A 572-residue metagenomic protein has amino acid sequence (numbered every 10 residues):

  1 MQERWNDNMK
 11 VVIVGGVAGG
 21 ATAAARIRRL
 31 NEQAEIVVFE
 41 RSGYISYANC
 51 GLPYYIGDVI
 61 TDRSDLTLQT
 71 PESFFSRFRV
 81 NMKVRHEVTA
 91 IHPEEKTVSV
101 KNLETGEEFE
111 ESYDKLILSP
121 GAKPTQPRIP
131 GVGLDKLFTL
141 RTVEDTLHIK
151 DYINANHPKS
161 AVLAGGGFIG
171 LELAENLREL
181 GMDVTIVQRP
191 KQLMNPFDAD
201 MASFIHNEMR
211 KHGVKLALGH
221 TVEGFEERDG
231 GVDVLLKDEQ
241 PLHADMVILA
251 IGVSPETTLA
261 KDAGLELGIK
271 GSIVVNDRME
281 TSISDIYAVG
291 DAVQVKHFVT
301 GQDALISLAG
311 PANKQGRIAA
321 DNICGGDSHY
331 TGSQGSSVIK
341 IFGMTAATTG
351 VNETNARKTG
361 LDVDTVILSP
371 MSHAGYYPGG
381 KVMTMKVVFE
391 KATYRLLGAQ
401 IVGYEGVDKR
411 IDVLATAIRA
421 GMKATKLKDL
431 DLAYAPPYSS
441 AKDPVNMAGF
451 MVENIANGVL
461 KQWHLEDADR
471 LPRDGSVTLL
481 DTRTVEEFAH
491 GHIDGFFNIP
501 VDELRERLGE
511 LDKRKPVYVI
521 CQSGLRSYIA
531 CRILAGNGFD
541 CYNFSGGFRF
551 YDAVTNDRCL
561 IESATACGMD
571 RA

Functional and structural regions predicted by a protein language model:
R4-M9, G16, A292-Y404, P436-S440 (+2 more regions): Mid-to-C-terminal Rossmann-like scaffold of FAD/NAD(P)H-dependent oxidoreductases
W5-R85, A174-F197, S336, K409-I418 (+2 more regions): Beta1-alpha1 glycine-rich phosphate/pyrophosphate-binding loop at the start of Rossmann-like nucleotide-binding domains
R26-K115, D198-K215, H220, E353-K358 (+2 more regions): N-terminal Rossmann-like dinucleotide/flavin-binding domain of flavoprotein oxidoreductases that bind FAD/FMN
Q33-E35, R77, K83-E104, E111 (+2 more regions): A Rossmann-like FAD-binding core segment of flavoenzymes
T67, S160-A161, F168-E226, I306-A312 (+3 more regions): Rossmann-like dinucleotide-binding cores of NAD(P)H-dependent redox enzymes
L118-L180, K215, I269, V275-D277 (+2 more regions): Glycine-rich dinucleotide-binding loop and its adjacent helix/turn
G133-H157, D233-L235, P241-I318, V413 (+1 more regions): FAD-site-proximal beta/loop scaffold in flavoenzymes
T425-V477, V485-P516, Q522-A572: Rhodanese-like catalytic fold shared by cysteine-dependent sulfurtransferases and DSP/PTP-type phosphatases
